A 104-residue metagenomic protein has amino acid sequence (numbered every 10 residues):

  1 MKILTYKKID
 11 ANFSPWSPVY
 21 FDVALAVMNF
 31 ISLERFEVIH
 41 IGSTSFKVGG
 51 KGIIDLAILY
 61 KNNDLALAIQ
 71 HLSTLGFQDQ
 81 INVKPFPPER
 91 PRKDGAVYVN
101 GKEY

Functional and structural regions predicted by a protein language model:
M1-I39, Q70: Helical scaffold of the NTase/Pol beta-like nucleotidyltransferase catalytic core
M1-K2, V48-K51, V99-G101: Short, flexible turn/loop "capping" segments at secondary-structure junctions
V27-L67: Active-site nucleotide-donor binding segment shared across nucleotidyl transfer reactions
F36, G76-F77: Short glycine-aromatic motifs
A68-G76: Short amphipathic alpha-helices in soluble, non-transmembrane regions that often serve as interface/regulatory elements
F77-Y104: Conserved catalytic core of two-metal-ion nucleotidyltransferases
